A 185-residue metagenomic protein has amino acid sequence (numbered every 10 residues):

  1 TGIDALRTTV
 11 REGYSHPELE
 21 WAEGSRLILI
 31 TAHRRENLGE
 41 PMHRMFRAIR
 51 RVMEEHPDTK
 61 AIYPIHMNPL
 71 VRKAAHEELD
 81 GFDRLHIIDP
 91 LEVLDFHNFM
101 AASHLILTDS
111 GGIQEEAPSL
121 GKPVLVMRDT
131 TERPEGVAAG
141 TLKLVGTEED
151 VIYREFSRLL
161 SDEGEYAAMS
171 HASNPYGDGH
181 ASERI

Functional and structural regions predicted by a protein language model:
T1-Y63, N68-I185: Nucleotide-activated sugar donor-binding and catalytic core shared by glycosyltransferases and related lipid-linked
